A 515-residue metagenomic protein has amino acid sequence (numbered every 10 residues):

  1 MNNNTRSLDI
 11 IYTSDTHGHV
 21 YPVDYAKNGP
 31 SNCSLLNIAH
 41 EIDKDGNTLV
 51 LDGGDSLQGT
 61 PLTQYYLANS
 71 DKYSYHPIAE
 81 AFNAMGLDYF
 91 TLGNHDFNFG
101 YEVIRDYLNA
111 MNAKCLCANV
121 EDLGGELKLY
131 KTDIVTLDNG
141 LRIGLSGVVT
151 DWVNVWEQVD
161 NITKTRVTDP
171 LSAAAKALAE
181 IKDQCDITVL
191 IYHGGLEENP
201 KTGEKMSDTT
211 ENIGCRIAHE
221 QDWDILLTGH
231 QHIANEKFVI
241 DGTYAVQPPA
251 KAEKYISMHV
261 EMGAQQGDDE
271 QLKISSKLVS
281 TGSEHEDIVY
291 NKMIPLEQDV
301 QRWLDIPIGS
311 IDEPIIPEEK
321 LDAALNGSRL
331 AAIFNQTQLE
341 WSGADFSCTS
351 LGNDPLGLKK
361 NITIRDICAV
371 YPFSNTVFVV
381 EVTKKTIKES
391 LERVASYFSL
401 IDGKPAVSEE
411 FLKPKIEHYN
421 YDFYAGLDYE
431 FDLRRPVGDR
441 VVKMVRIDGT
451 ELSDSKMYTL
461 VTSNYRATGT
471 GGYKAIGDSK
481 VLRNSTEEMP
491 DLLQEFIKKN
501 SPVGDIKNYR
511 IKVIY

Functional and structural regions predicted by a protein language model:
M1-E284, P295, L325-T337, S347 (+1 more regions): Acidic, metal/ion-coordinating pockets
T5, M262-T363, T468, I497-Y515: A short C-terminal boundary segment appended to hydrolase-like catalytic domains
S7-D9, H19, C33, N37 (+5 more regions): Feature captures C-terminal
H17, L57, F97, D122 (+15 more regions): Short, glycine-/Ser/Thr-/acidic-enriched flexible segments
P22-K27, V159-N161, I315-A324, P372-T376 (+1 more regions): Glycine- and acidic
L35, Y75, Y101, E286-M293 (+7 more regions): Alpha-helix initiation and N-capping motif
H40, K44, A84, D106 (+11 more regions): Charged/polar, solvent-exposed surface patches and flexible loops
T48, D52-A68, Y192-T202, K237-Y244 (+8 more regions): A broadly tuned preference for mixed-charge, low-complexity surface segments
